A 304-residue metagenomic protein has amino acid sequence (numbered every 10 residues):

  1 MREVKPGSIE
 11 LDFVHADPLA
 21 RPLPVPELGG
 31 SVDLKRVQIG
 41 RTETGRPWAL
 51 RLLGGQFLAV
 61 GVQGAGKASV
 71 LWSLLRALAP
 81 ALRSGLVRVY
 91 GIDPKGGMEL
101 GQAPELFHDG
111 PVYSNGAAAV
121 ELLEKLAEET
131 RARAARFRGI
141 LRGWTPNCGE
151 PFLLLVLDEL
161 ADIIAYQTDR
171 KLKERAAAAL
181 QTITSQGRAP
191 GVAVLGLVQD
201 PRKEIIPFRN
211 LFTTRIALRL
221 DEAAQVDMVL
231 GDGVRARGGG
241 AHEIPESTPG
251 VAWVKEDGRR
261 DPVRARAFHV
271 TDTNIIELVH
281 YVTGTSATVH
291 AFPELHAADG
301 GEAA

Functional and structural regions predicted by a protein language model:
E3-E10, A20-I140, E150-L230, V234-G238 (+3 more regions): P-loop NTPase catalytic phosphate-binding loop
G143-W144: Periplasmic polypeptide-binding modules associated with outer-membrane biogenesis and secretion
Y166, N210, T214-I216, E246-A304: Conserved P-loop NTPase motor module
